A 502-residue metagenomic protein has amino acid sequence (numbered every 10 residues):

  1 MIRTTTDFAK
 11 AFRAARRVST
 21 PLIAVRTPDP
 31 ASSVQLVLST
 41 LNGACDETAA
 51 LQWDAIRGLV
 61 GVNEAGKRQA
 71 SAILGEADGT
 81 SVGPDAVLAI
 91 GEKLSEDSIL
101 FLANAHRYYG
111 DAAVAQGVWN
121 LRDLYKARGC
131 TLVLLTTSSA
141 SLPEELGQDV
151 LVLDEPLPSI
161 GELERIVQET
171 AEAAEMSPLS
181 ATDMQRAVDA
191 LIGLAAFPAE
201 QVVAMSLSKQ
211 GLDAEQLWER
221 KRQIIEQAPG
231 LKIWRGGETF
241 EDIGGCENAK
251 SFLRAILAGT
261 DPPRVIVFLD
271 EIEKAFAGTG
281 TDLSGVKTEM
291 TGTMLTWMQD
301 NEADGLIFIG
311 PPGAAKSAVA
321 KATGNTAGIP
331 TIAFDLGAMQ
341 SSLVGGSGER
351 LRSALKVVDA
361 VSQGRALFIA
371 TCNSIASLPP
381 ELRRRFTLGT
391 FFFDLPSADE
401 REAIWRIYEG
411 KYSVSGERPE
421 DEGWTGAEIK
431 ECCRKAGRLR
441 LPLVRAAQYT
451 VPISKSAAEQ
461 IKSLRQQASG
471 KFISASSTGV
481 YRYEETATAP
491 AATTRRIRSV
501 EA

Functional and structural regions predicted by a protein language model:
M1-T20, C45-A65: A short, basic N-terminal segment
I2-V18, L22, A31, I224-T281 (+6 more regions): C-terminal engagement/docking regions of AAA+ P-loop ATPases
R13-V18, S98, E145-L146, T182: Surface-exposed beta-strand-to-loop junctions that form interaction patches on eukaryotic regulatory domains
I23, T48-L132, T137-D154, G161-A171 (+1 more regions): Walker A/P-loop NTP-binding motif of AAA+ ATPase domains
P30, C130-L135, P198, S206: Structured, non-catalytic alpha/beta "coupling" segments that mediate domain-domain communication and provide generic
S33-L38, E144-L146: A short acidic (Asp/Glu
Q35-L38, E200, L295, K321 (+1 more regions): The feature captures the helix immediately C-terminal to the Walker
L163, V167-R222, T390, S413-A457: Conserved AAA+ ATPase small/helical "lid" subdomain
